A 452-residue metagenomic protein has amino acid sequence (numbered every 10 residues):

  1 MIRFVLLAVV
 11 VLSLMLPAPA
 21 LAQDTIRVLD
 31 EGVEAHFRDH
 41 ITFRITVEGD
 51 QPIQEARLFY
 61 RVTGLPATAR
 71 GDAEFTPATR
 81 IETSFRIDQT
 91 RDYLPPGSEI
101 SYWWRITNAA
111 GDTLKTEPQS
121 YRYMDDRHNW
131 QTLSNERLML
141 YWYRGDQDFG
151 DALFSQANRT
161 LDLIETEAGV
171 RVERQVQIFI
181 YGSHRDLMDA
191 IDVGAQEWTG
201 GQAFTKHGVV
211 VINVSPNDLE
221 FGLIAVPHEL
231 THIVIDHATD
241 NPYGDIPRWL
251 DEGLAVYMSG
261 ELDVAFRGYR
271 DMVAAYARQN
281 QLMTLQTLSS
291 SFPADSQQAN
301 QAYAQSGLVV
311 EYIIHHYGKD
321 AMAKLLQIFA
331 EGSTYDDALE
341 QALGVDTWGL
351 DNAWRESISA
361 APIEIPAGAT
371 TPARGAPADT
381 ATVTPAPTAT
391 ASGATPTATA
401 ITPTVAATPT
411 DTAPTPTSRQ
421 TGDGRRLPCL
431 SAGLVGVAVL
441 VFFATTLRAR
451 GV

Functional and structural regions predicted by a protein language model:
M1-L6: Bacterial N-terminal signal peptides that target proteins for export
L7-Q23, R137, S359-T421, C429: Ser/Thr-rich, Proline-interspersed low-complexity disordered segments
P19-Q131, E136-M139, V452: Glycan-association/targeting regions that enable binding to alpha-glucans and other polysaccharides
D50, G145, S183-H184, E261-D263: Solvent-exposed coil/turn segments that connect beta secondary-structure elements in extracytoplasmic/periplasmic
N129-P247, A275, F292, A302 (+1 more regions): Juxtacatalytic substrate-recognition/specificity segment
E197-V209, V214, E220-A225, H237-A381: Acidic/His/Gly-enriched intrinsically disordered linker/tail segments that often contain short helix/coil "MoRF-like"
S333-D336, S418-G424, A438, F443: C-terminal soluble interaction/assembly domains
S431-V452: C-terminal membrane-anchoring or membrane-association module
